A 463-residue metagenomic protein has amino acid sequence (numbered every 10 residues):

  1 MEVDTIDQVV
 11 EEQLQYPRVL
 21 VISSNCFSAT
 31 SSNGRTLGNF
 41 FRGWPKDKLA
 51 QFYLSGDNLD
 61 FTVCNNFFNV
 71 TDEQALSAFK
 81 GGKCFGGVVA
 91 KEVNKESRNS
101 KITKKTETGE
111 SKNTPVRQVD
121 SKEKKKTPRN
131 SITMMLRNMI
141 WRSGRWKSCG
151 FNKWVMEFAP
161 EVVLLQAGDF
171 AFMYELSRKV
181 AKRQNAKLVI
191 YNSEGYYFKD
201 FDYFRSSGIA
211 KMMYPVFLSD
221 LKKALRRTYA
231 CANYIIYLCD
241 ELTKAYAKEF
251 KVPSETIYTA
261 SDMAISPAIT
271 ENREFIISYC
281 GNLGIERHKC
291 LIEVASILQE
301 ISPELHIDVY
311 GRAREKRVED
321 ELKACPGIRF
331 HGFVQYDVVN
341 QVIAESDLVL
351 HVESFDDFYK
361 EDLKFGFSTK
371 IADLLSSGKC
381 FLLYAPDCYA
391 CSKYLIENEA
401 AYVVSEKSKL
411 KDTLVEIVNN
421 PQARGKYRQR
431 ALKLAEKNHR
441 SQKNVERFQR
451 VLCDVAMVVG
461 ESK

Functional and structural regions predicted by a protein language model:
M1-T108, S254, Y258-D262, S296-S302 (+1 more regions): N-terminal subdomain of nucleotide-sugar transferases
E107-R137, V189-S219, F355: Acceptor-binding helix/loop patch of EC 2.4 sugar-transfer enzymes, predominantly nucleotide-sugar-dependent
W146-K153, E175-R183, E194-F198, K211-I235: Membrane-proximal helix-turn-helix segments that form the acceptor-binding/catalytic region of lipid-linked
Y197, P215-S266: Donor nucleotide-sugar binding/catalytic pocket of nucleotide-sugar-dependent glycosyltransferases
S261-I265, E271-E321, F330-D337: Conserved catalytic-core segment of nucleotide-activated headgroup transferases in glycan assembly
I285-K289, D337-V339, V349-L375, F381-K393: Nucleotide-sugar-dependent
S368, P386, E397-S408, E416-Q422: Conserved acidic donor-binding segment of nucleotide-sugar-dependent glycosyltransferases
S405-S408, P421-C453: A charged, aromatic-enriched C-terminal amphipathic alpha-helix characteristic of glycosyltransferases across folds
